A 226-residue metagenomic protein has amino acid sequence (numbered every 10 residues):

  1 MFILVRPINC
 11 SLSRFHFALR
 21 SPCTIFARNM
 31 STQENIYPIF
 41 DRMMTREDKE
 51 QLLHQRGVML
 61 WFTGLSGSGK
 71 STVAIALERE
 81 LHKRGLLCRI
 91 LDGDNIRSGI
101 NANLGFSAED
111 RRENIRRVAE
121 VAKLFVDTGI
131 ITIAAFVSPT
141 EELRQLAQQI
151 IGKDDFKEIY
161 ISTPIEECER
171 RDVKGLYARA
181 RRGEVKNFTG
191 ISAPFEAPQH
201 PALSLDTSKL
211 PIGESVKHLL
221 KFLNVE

Functional and structural regions predicted by a protein language model:
F2-I3, I8, L12-F15, L19-M59: Extreme N-terminal, non-catalytic leader segments that precede Walker-type/kinase nucleotide-binding cores
F62: Hydrophobic anchor at the beta1->P-loop junction of P-loop NTPases
S66: The conserved Walker
K70: Conserved lysine of the Walker
I75-E120: Conserved substrate/cofactor phosphate-moiety recognition/catalytic segment in nucleotide-dependent phosphotransferases
I90, F156-Y160, A202-S204: Conserved beta-strand scaffold positions in the cores of enzyme catalytic domains, especially in NTP/NDP-utilizing
G99-F106, A122-A180, N187: ATP-dependent NMP and nucleoside kinases share a basic, alpha-helical "lid"
S162-H218, V225-E226: Small-molecule kinase domains that catalyze NTP-dependent phosphoryl transfer to phosphate-bearing small molecules
